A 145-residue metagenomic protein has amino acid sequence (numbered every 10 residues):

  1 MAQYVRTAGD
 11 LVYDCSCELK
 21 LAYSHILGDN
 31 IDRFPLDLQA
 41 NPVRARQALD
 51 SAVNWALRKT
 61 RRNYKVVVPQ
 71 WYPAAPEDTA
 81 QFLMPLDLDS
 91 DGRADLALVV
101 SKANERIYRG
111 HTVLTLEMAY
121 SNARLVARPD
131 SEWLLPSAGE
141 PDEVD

Functional and structural regions predicted by a protein language model:
M1-E77: An acidic, glycine-rich, mixed-charge low-complexity segment common to nucleic-acid enzymes
T79-V144: Compact beta-sheet-dominated globular domain cores
